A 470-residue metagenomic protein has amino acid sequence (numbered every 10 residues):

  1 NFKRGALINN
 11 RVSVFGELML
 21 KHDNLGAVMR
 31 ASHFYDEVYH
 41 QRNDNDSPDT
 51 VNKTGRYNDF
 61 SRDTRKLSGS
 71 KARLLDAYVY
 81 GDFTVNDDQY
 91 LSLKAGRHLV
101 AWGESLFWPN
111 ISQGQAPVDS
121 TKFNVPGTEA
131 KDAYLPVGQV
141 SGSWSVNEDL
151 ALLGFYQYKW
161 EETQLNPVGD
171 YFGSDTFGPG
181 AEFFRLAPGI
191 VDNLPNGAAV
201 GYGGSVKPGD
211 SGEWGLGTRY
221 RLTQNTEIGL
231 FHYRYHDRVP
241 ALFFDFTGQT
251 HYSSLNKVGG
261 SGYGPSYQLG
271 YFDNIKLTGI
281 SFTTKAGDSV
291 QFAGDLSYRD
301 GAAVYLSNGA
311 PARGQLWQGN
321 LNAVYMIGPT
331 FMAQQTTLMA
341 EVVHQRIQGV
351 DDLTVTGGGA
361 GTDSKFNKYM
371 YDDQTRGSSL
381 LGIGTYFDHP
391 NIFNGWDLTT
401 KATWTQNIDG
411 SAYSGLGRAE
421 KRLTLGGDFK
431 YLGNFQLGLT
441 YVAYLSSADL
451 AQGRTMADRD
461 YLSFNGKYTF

Functional and structural regions predicted by a protein language model:
N1, H22-A31, L91-A95, A151-G154 (+9 more regions): Transmembrane beta-strands of outer-membrane beta-barrel proteins
N1, Y39-D46, S105-S112, L165-Y171 (+6 more regions): Outer-membrane beta-barrel translocator domains and adjoining extracellular loop/strand segments of Gram-negative
R4, N24, H33-E37, R97-A101 (+9 more regions): Transmembrane beta-strands of outer-membrane beta-barrel pores
A6-V14, S70-L75, Y134-G138, D210-W214 (+5 more regions): Residues that define the transmembrane beta-barrel architecture of outer-membrane proteins
L18-A27, Y80-L93, W102-L106, D149-L153 (+5 more regions): Short loop/turn motifs that connect adjacent beta-strands in outer-membrane beta-barrel proteins
G26-E37, N43-P179, D409, R418-K421 (+1 more regions): Outer membrane beta-barrel
A130-L321, Y325-I327, L338, H344 (+2 more regions): Signature for the C-terminal beta-barrel architecture of outer-membrane proteins
K430, M456-F470: Outer-membrane beta-barrel "beta-signal"
